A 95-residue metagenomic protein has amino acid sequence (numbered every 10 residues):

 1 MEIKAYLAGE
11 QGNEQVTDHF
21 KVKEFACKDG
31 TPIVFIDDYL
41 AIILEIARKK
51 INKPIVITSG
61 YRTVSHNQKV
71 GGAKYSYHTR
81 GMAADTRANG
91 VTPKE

Functional and structural regions predicted by a protein language model:
E2-E95: Cell-envelope/glycan interface and biosynthesis
